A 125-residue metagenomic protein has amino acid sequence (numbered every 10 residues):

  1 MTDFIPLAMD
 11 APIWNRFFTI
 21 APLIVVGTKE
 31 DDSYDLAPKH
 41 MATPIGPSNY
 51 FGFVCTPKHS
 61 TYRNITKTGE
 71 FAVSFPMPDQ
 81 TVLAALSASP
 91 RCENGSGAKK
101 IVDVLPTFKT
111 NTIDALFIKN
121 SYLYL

Functional and structural regions predicted by a protein language model:
M1-D35, P44-Y50, V54-L125: Active-site-proximal mixed secondary-structure blocks
K39-M41: Short Gly/aromatic-enriched secondary-structure transition segments
